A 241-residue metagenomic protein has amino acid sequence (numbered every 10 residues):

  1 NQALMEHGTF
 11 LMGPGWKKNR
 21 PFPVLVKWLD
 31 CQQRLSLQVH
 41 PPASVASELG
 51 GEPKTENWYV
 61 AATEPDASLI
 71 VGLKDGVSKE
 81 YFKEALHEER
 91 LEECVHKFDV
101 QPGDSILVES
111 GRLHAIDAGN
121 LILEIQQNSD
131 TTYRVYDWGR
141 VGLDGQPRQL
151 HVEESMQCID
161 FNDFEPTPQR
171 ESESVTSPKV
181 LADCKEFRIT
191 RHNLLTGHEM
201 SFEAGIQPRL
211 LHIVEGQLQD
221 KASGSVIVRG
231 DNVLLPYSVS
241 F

Functional and structural regions predicted by a protein language model:
N1-V77, D137-E165, I189: Transition-metal
P21, L29-R34, P53, T63-D66 (+3 more regions): Ligand-binding loop in jelly-roll beta-barrel domains
V26-K27, L35, E56-Y59, K97-F98 (+3 more regions): His/acidic/aromatic-lined binding-pocket segments of jelly-roll/cupin-type domains and related regulatory beta-sandwich
Y59-F82, P178-L181, L194-Q207: Short beta-strand/loop turn elements enriched in aromatics
E84-L91, V214-L218: Short, structured beta-strand/loop micro-motifs enriched in basic residues and often containing a Trp
L86-E88, C94, S105-L107, L113-E165: An exposed, glycine/acidic-rich loop-and-rim segment of catalytic or binding clefts
V95-L107, L121, K221-F241: Short acidic-glycine-tyrosine-enriched beta hairpin
Y133-G205: C-terminal amphipathic alpha-helical segment
